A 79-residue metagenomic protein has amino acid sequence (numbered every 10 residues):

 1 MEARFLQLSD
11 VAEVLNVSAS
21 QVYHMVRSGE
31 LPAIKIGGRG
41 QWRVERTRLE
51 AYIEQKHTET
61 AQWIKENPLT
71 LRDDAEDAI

Functional and structural regions predicted by a protein language model:
M1-N16, S20, H24, R46-I79: Basic Lys/Arg-rich amphipathic helical interaction modules
L15-W42: Major-groove DNA-recognition helix of helix-turn-helix-type DNA-binding domains
